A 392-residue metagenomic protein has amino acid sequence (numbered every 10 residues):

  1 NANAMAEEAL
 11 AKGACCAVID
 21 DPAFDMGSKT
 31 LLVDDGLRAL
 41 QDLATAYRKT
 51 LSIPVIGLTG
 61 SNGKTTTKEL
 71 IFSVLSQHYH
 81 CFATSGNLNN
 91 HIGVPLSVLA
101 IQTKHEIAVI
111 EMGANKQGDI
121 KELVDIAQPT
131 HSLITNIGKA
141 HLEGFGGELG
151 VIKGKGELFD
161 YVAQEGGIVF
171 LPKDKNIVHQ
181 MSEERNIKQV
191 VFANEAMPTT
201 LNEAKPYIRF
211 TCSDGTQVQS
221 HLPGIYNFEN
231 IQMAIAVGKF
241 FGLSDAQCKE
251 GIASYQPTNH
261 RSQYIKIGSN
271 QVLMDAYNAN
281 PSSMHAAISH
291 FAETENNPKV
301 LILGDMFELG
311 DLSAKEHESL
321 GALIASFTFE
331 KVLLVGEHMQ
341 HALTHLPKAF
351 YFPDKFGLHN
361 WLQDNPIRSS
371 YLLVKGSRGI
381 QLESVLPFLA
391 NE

Functional and structural regions predicted by a protein language model:
N1-D42, A292-N296, A322-Q340, P347-F350 (+1 more regions): N-terminal leader/targeting and accessory segments in enzymes
P22, M26, R38-V169, K173 (+4 more regions): Phosphate-binding loop of NTP-binding sites
P22-G27, K175-Q180, E308-D311, H338-T344: Short, charged/polar "capping" segments at the starts of alpha-helices and the immediately preceding loops
S28, E148-L149, E183-P281: Adenine nucleotide phosphate-binding catalytic loops in nucleotide-utilizing enzymes
L58, N259-R261, G379, E383-S384: ATP-dependent carboxylate/acyl-activation modules
C81-F82, I92, L96-A108, G268 (+1 more regions): Mobile, glycine- and charge-enriched loop segments and immediately flanking short secondary-structure elements within
T258, A276-K348, S377: Active-site beta-alpha connecting loops in nucleotide-dependent enzymes
